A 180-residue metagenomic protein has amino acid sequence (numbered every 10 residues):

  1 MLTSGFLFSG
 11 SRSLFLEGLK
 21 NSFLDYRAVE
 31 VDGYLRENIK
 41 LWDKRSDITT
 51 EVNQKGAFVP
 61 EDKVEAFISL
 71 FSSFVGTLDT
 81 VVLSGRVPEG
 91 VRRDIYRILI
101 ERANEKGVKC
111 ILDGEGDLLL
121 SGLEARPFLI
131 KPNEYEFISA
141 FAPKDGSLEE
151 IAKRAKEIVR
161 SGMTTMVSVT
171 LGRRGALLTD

Functional and structural regions predicted by a protein language model:
M1-L35: Substrate-binding N-lobe of the ribokinase-like
F6, E30-V31, W42, N53 (+3 more regions): Short beta-strand segments
V29-D47: Glycine-rich nucleotide/cofactor/substrate-binding loop typically near the N-terminus or early in the first domain
L41-T77: Conserved phosphate-binding/catalytic loop of the ribokinase/pfkB sugar-kinase fold
K55-A57, R86-E89, E136, R173-R174: Short glycine-rich anion-binding loops that position phosphate/pyrophosphate groups of nucleotides and phosphorylated
V75-G90: Short acidic, glycine-rich surface-loop motifs adjacent to enzyme active sites
D94-D180: Conserved phosphate/ATP/ADP-binding segment of small-molecule kinases
